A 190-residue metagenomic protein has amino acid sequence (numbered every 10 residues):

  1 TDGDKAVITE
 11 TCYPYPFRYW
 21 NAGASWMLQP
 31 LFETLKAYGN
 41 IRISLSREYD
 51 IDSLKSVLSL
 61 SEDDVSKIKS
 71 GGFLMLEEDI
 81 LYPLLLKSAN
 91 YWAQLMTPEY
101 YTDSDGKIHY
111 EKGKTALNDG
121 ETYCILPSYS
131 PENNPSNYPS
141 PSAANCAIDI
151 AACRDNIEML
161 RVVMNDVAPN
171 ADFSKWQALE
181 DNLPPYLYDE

Functional and structural regions predicted by a protein language model:
T1-D2, E190: Intrinsic structural disorder
D2-L76, A93-W176: The feature captures the catalytic groove of carbohydrate-active enzymes
E33, L81-A89, A93: Zinc-dependent metallopeptidase catalytic helix centered on the HExxH motif and its immediate flanking segment
L81, S88, N156, W176-L179: Alpha-helical solenoid repeat scaffolds, predominantly canonical TPR units
F173-E190: Long, low-complexity segments enriched in small/aliphatic residues
